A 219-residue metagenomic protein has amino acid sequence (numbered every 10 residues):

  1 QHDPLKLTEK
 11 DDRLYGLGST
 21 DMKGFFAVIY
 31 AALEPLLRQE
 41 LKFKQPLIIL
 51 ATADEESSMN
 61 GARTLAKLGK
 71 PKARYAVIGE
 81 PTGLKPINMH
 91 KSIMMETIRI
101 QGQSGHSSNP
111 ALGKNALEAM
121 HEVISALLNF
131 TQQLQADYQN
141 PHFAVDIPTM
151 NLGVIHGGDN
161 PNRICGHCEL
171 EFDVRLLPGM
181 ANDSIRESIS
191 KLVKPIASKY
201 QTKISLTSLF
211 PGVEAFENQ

Functional and structural regions predicted by a protein language model:
Q1, I78, H167: Structural signature of FAD isoalloxazine-binding scaffolds in flavoprotein oxidoreductases
Q1, P86, E217: Short active-site-adjacent structural elements
Q1-T8: Soluble metallo-hydrolase cores and metallopeptidase-like ectodomains found primarily in the secretory/periplasmic
K6, R13, V154: Conserved beta-strand positions that form and line the central face of beta-propeller blades
L7, I49, F172: Conserved hydrophobic/aromatic pocket- or pore-lining residues that grip, position, or stack substrates in active sites
K10-L14, S19-N129, D146: Fold-level recognition of mixed alpha/beta catalytic cores in primary-metabolism enzymes, strongest
M95-Q219: Metal-dependent amide/peptide-bond hydrolase catalytic core, centered on the "pita-bread" metallohydrolase fold
